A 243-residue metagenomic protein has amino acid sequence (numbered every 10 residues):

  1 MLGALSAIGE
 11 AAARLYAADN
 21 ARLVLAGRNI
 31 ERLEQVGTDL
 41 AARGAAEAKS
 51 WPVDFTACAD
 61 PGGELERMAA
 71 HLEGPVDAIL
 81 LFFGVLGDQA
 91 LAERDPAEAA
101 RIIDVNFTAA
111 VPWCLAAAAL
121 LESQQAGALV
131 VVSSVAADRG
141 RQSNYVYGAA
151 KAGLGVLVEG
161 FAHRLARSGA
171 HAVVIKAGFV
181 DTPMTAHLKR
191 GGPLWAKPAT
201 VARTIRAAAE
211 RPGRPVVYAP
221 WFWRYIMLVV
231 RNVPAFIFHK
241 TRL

Functional and structural regions predicted by a protein language model:
L5-S6: Conserved glycine-rich cofactor-binding loop
A42-A59: Rossmann-fold cofactor-recognition segment
L80-D88: Conserved NAD(P)H cofactor-binding loop of Rossmann-fold oxidoreductase domains
A90-I103: Substrate-binding pocket helix/loop in short-chain dehydrogenase/reductase
C114, A150: Active-site helix of classical SDR
S134: Residue(s) in the substrate-gating loop at a strand-loop-helix junction that position the organic substrate next
V174, R190-L228: C-terminal helical subdomain
